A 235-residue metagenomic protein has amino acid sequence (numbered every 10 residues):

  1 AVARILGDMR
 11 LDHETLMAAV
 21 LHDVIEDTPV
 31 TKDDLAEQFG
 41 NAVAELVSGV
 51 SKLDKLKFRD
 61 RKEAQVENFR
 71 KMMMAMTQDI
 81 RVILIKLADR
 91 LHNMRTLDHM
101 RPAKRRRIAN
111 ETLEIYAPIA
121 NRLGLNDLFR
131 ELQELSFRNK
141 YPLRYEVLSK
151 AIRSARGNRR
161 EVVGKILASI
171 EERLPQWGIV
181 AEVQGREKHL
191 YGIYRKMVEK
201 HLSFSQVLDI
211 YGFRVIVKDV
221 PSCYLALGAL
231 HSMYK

Functional and structural regions predicted by a protein language model:
A1-G212, I216-K235: Active-site helical microenvironments for divalent-metal-assisted chemistry
